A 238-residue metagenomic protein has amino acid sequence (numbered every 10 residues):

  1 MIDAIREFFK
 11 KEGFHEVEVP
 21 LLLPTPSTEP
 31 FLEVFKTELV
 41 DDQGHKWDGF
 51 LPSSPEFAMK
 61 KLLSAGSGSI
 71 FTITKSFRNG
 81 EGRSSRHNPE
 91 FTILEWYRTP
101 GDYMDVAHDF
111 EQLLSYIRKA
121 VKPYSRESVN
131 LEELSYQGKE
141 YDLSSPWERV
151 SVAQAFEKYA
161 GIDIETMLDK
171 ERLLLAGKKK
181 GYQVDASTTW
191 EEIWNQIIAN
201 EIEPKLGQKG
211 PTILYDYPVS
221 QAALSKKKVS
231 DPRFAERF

Functional and structural regions predicted by a protein language model:
M1-D105, S115, E203: Class II aminoacyl-tRNA synthetase-like tRNA-binding/catalytic domains
Y116, A120-F238: Metal-assisted phosphate- and nucleotidyl-transfer catalytic regions
